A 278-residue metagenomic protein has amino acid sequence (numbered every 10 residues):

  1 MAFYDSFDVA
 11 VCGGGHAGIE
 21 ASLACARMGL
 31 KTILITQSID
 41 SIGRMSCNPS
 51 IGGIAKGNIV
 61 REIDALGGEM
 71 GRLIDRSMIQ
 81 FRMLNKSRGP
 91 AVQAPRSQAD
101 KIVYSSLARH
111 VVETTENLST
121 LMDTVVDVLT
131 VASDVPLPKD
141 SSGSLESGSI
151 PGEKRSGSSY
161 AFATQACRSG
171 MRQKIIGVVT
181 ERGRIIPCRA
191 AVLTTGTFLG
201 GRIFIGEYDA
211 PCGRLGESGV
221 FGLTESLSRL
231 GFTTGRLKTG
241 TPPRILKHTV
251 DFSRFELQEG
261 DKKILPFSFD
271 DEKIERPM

Functional and structural regions predicted by a protein language model:
Y4-G15: Beta1/beta-strand and adjacent pyrophosphate-binding region of the FAD-binding site in flavoprotein oxidoreductases
D5, L23-D127, R182, T194-R214 (+3 more regions): Conserved N-terminal/central alpha/beta ligand/cofactor-binding core
D8, I176, R189: Conserved acidic residues
V11, A21-S22: Conserved phosphate-binding elements of NTP-dependent enzyme cores
G18: N-terminal Rossmann-fold NAD(P) dinucleotide-binding loop
L129-A132, M171-R184: Conserved beta-strand-loop-beta-strand element in the redox core of flavoprotein oxidoreductases
S133-R172: Intrinsic disorder/low-complexity segments
P187-T195: Short hydrophobic core segments
